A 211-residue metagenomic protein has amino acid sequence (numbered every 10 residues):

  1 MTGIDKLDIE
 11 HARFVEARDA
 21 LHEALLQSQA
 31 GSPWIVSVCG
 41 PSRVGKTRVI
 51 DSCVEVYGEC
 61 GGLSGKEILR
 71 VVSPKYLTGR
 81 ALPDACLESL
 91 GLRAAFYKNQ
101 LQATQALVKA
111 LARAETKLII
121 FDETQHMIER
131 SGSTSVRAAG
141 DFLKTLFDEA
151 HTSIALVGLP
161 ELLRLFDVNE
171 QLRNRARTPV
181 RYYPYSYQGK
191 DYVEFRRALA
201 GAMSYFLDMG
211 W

Functional and structural regions predicted by a protein language model:
M1-W34, S52, V56: A short, basic N-terminal segment
T2-R13, R43, K66, G189 (+1 more regions): C-terminal alpha-helical "lid" subdomain
R18, T78-A85, L92-S153, K190-E194 (+1 more regions): Mid-core helix/loop region of P-loop NTP-binding domains shared across ATPases and GTPases
V38: Hydrophobic anchor at the beta1->P-loop junction of P-loop NTPases
S42-G65: P-loop NTPase Walker A phosphate-binding motif
K46, T78-R80, L162-D167: Switch/connector loops and helix/strand junctions flanking conserved nucleotide-binding motifs in nucleotide-processing
E59-A85: AAA+/P-loop NTPase substrate/partner-engagement loops
I128, G140-W211: The catalytic "switch" region of P-loop NTPases
